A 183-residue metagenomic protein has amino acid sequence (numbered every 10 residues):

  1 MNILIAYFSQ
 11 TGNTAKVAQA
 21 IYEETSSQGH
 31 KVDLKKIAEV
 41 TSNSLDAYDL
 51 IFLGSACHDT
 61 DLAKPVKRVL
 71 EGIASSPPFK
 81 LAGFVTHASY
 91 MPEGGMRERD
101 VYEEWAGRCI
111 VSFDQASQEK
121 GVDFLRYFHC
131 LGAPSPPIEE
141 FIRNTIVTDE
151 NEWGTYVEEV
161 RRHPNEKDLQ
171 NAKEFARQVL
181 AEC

Functional and structural regions predicted by a protein language model:
M1, V32-K35: Short acidic/polar alpha-helix capping motifs at helix-coil junctions
M1-N2, C183: Short, Lys/Arg-enriched, disordered terminal segments
N2-Q28: N-terminal beta1-alpha1 ligand-phosphate binding loop
E24-Q28, D33, A47-L50, H58-C183: FMN-binding flavodoxin-like domain, especially the glycine-rich phosphate-binding loop
I37-V40: Conserved SAM/SAH-binding loop
